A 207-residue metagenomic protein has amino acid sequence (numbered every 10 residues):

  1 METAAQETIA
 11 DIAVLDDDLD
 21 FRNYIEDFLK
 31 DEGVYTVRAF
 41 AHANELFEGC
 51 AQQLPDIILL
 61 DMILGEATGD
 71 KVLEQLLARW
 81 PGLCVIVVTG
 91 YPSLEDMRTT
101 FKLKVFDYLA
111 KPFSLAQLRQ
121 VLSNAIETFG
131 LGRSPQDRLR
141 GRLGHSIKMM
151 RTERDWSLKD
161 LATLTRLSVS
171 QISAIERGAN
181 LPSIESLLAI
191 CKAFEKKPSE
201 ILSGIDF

Functional and structural regions predicted by a protein language model:
D18-R38: Two-component/phosphorelay signaling modules centered on CheY-like receiver
A39-I57: Acidic, metal-coordinating helix/loop segments flanking the phosphotransfer/catalytic sites of two-component signaling
H42, T68-K71: Acidic catalytic/metal-coordinating carboxylates
G65: The feature encodes the CheY-like receiver
F113-L122: C-terminal output helix
S123-R138: The C-terminal output helix
